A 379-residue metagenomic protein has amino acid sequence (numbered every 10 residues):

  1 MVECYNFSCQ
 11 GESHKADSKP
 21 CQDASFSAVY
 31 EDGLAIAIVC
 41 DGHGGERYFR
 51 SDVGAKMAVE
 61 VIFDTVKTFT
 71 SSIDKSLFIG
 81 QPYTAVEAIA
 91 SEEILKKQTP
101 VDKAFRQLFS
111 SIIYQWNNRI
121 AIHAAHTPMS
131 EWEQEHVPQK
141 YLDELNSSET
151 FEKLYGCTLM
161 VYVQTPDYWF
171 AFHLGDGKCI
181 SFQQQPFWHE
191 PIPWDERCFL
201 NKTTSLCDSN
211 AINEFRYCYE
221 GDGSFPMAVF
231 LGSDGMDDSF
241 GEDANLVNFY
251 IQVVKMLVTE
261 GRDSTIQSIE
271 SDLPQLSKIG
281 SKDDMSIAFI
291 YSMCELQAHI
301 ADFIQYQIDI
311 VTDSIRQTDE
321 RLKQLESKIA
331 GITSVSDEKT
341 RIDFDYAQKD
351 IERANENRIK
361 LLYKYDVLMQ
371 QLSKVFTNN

Functional and structural regions predicted by a protein language model:
M1-K67, T204-Y219, S281-K282, A288: N-terminal entry segment of metal-dependent catalytic domains or homologous docking segments
Y5-K19, H126-E152, G156, S181-S224 (+3 more regions): PP2C/PPM family metal-dependent serine/threonine protein phosphatase catalytic domain, recognizing the conserved
A37-C40, F172-L174, F230-G232: Short hydrophobic beta-strand that contains or immediately precedes a catalytic carboxylate
D41, L159, D176, D234 (+1 more regions): A residue-level signal for conserved active-site and pocket-lining positions in enzyme catalytic cores
G42-D52, G177-S181, G235-D243: Short acidic, Gly/Ser-rich segments with clustered Asp/Glu that frequently serve as metal-coordination loops in enzyme
V66-G80: Active-site-surrounding "flap" and adjacent substrate/cofactor-binding loops of secreted or lumenal enzymes, prototyped
F78-I180, F215-G223: Catalytic core of PPM/PP2C metal-dependent serine/threonine phosphatase domains
N201-N379: C-terminal catalytic subdomain
